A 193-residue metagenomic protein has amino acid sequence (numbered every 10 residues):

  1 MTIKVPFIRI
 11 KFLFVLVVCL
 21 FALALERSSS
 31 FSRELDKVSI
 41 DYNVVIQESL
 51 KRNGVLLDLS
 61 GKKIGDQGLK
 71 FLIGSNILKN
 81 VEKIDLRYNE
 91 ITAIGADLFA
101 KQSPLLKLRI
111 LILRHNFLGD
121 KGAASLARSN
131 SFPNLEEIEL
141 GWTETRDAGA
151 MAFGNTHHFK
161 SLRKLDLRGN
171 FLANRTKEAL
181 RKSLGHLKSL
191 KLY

Functional and structural regions predicted by a protein language model:
I3-V15: Bacterial N-terminal signal peptides that target proteins for export
L13-A24: Bacterial N-terminal signal peptides
L35-V38, V44-A96: LRR N-terminal entry segment and analogous cap-like coil->beta motifs
R52, N76-K79, S103-L106, N130-P133 (+2 more regions): Inter-repeat linker/turn residues at the boundaries of leucine-rich repeats
L57-L59, E82-L86, L108-L113, L135-L140 (+2 more regions): Conserved hydrophobic beta-strand positions in leucine-rich repeat
K62, N89, N116, T143-T145 (+1 more regions): Conserved "Asn-ladder"/turn position within leucine-rich repeats
G154-Y193: Leucine-rich solenoid repeat scaffolds
